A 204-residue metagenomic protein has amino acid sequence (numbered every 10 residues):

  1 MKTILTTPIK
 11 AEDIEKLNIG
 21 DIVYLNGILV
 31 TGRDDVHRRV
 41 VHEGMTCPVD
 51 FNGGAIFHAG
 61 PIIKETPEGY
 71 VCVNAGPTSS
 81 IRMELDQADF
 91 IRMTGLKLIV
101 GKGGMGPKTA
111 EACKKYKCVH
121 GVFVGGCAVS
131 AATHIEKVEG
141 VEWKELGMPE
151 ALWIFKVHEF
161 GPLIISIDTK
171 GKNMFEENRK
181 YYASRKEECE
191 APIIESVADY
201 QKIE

Functional and structural regions predicted by a protein language model:
M1-I9: Short, structured beta-strand/loop micro-motifs enriched in basic residues and often containing a Trp
I4, Y24, I56, I164-S166: Structured core elements
I9, L29, P61-I63, E159 (+1 more regions): A broadly conserved detector of short glycine/acidic/proline-rich loop/turn motifs that flank catalytic sites and bind
A11, I22, I28-G32: Short, charged beta-turn/beta-strand-edge "cap" motif at the junction between a beta-strand and an adjacent loop
E12-E15, V49: Residue "hotspots" at secondary-structure boundaries inside conserved domains
T31-P162, K202-E204: Feature captures the catalytic cores and cofactor-binding loops of soluble hydro-lyases/lyases that act on carboxylate
W153-E204: Long, charged alpha-helical interface segments
